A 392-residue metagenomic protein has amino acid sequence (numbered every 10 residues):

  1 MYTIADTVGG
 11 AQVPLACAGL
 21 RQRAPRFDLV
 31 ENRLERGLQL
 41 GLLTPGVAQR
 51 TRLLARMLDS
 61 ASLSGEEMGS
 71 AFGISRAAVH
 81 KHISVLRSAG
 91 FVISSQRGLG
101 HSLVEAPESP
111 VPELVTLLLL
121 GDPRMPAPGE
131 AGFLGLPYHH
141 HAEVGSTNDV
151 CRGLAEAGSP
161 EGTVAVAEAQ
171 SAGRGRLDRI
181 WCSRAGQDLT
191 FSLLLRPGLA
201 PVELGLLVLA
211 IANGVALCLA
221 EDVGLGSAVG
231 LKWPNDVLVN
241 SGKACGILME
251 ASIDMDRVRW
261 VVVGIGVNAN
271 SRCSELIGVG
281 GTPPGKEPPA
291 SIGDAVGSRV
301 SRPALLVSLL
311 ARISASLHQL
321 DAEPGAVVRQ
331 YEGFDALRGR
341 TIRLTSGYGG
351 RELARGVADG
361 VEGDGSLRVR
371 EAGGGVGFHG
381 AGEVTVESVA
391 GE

Functional and structural regions predicted by a protein language model:
Y2-A5, C17, L40-E221, S252: N-terminal lobe of the biotin/lipoate ligase/transferase fold
D6-G10: Intrinsically disordered, low-complexity segments enriched in glycine and mixed charged residues
V13-Q22: Low-complexity, glycine/proline/serine-enriched flexible coil segments that act as short hinges or interruptions within
R21-R26, R33-R36: Basic polycationic patches enriched in arginine
R23, E31, G41-S62, E66-S75 (+4 more regions): Long, positively charged amphipathic alpha-helical accessory segments at protein N-termini or as interdomain linkers
G173, D236, G266: Active-site glycine-centered loops adjacent to acidic/histidine catalytic or metal-binding residues that shape
